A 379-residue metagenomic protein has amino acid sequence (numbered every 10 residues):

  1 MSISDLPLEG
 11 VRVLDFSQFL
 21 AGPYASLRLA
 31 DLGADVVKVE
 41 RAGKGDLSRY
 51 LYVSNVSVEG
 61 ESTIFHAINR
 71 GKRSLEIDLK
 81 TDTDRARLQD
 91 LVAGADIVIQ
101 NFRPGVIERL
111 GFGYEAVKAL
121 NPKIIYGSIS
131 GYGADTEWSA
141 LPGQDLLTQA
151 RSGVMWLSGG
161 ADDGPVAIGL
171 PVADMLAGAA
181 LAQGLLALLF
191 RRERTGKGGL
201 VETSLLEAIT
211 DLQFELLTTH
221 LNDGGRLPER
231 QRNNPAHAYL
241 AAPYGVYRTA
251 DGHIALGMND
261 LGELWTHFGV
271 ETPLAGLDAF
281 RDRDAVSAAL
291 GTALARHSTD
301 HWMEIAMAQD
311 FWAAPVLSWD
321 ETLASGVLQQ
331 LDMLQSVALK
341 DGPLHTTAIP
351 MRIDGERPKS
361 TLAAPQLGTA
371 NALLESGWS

Functional and structural regions predicted by a protein language model:
M1-K197, L221, E229-R232, A289 (+3 more regions): N-terminal helix-loop segment corresponding to the beta1-alpha1 unit of nucleotide/adenylate-binding folds
M1-R12, A238-A241, G245-A250, A285 (+1 more regions): Terminal low-complexity tails and localization/encapsulation signals of metabolic enzymes
V36, A313-A314: Hydrophobic anchor at the start of a short beta-strand that flanks the dinucleotide cofactor-binding loop
R49-Y52, H220-R232, G269-T272, D278 (+1 more regions): Short, surface-exposed loop/helix-turn segments at secondary-structure junctions that function as lids/hinges flanking
S62, V166, A179, D211 (+6 more regions): Electropositive phosphate-/nucleotide-binding environments in soluble metabolic enzymes
S62-S74, T299-H301, L334-R352: Short, basic, helix/turn surface patches
R191-S204, A208-F268: Active-site-lining helix/loop region of Rossmann-like oxidoreductase modules
P235-A313, D320: Aromatic-enriched alpha-helical interface/lid elements that frame and gate functional surfaces
